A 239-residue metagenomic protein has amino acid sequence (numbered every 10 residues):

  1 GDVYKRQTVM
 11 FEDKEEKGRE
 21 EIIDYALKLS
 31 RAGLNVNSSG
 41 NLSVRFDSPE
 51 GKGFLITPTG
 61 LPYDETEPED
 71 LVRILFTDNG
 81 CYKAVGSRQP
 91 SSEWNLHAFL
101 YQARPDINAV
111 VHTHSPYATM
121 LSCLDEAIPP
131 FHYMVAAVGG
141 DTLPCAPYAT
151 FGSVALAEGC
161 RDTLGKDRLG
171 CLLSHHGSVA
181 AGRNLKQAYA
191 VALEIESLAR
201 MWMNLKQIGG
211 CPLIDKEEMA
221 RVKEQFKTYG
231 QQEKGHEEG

Functional and structural regions predicted by a protein language model:
G1-Y4: Short, small-residue-biased leader/transition segments that mark boundaries at the very start of proteins
R6-G239: Glycine-rich flexible loops
